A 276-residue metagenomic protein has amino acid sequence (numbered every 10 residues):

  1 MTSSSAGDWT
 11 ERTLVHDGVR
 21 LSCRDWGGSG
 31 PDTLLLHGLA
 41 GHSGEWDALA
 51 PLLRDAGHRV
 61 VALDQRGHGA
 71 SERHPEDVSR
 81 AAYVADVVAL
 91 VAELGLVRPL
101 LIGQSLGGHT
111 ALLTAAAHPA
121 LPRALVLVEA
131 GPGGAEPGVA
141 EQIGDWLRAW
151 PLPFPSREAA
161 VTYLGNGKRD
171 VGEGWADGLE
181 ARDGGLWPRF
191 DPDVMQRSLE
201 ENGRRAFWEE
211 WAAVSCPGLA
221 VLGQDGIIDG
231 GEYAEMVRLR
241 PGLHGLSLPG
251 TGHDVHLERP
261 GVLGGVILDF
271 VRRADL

Functional and structural regions predicted by a protein language model:
M1-T33, D55-H58, L96-V97, L268-L276: Alpha/beta-hydrolase fold catalytic core
V19, D47-A50, D55, V61-I102 (+1 more regions): Active-site loop/oxyanion-hole signature of alpha/beta-hydrolase fold enzymes
G30, G38-G41, S105: Active-site glycine-rich loops that stabilize anionic/oxyanionic intermediates across multiple enzyme folds
G103, G107, A111: Gly/Ala-rich beta-loop-alpha elbow adjacent to hydrolase catalytic centers
L113-A116, L121-P153: Flexible "cap/lid" loop of the alpha/beta hydrolase fold
P153-R205, E210: Conserved alpha/beta-hydrolase catalytic His-Asp/Glu region
G185-L239, H244: Conserved serine/cysteine hydrolase catalytic core
T251-P260, G264: Catalytic histidine-centered segment of alpha/beta-hydrolase-like enzymes
